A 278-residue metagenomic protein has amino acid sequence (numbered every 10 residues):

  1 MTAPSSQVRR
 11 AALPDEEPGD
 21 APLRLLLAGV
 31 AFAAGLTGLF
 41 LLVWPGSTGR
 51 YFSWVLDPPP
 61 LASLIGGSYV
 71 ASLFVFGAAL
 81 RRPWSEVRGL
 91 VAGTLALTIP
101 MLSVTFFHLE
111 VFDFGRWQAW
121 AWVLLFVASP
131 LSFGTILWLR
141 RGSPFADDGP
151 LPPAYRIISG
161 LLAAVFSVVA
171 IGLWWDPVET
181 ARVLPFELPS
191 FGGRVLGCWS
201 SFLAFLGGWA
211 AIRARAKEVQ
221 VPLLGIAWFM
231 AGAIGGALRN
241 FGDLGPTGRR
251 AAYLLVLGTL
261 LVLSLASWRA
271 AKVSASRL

Functional and structural regions predicted by a protein language model:
M1-L13, S276-L278: Short, intrinsically disordered terminal tails adjacent to the first/last structured region
A11-L90, R182-L188, G248-R249, S267-A270 (+1 more regions): An N-terminus-focused feature that recognizes amino-terminal "leader" regions
D20-L39, G142-R213: Surface-exposed interaction/gating patches
L23-A28, W84-T94, R156, K217-G225: Membrane-interfacial loop-to-transmembrane alpha-helix junctions, especially the N-terminal start
V43-R50, F106-F114, L173-A181, G236-L244: Juxtamembrane "helix-exit" motif on the non-cytosolic side of transmembrane helices
P60-A78, A96, F191-A211, W228: Core segments of alpha-helical transmembrane spans in multipass integral membrane proteins
A71-P144, P150, G236, P246-S274: Hydrophobic, ordered structural segments
A92-T105, W199-L203, P222-L238: Hydrophobic alpha-helical membrane segments
